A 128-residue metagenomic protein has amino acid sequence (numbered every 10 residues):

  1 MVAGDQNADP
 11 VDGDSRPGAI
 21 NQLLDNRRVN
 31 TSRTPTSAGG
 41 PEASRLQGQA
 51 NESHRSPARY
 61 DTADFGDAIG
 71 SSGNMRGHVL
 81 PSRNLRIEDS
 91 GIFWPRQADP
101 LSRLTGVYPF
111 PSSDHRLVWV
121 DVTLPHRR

Functional and structural regions predicted by a protein language model:
M1, Q6-R128: Metal-dependent phosphoester-hydrolase catalytic domains
